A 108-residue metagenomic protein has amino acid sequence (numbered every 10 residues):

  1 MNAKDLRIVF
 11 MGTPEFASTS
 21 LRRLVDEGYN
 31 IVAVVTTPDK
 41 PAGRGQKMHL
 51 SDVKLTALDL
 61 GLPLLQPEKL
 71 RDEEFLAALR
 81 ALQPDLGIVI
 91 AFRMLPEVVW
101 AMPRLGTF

Functional and structural regions predicted by a protein language model:
M1-F108: One-carbon transfer enzymes
